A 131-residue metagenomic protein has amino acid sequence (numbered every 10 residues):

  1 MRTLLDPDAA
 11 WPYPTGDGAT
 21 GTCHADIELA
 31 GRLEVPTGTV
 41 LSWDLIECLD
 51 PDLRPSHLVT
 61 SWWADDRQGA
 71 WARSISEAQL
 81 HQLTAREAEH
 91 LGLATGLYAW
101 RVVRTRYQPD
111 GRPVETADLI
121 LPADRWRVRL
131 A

Functional and structural regions predicted by a protein language model:
L4-A131: C-terminal all-alpha effector/ligand-binding and dimerization domain of prokaryotic HTH-type transcriptional repressors
